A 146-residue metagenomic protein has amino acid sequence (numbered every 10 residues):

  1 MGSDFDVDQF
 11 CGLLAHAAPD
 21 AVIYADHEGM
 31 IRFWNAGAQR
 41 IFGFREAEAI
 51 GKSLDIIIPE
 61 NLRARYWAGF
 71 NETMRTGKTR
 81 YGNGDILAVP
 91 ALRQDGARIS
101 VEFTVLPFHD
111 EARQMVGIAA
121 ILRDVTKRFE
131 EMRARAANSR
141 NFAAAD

Functional and structural regions predicted by a protein language model:
M1-D8, R123-A137, F142-D146: PAS-associated C-terminal cap
D4-F33, G37-Q39, N83, A144-D146: Sensory modules in modular signal-transduction proteins
G37-A49, E111-A112: PAS/PAS-like sensory domain cap-loop motif
E46, I58-V101: PAS/LOV-family and closely related PAS-like sensory domains
R93-D95, T104-D110, I121: PAS-family sensory domains and close relatives that share small-molecule sensor folds
H109-A112, F129-E130: Charged alpha-helical signal-transmission linkers that cap and connect PAS-family sensory domains
Q114-D124: PAS-family sensory domains
